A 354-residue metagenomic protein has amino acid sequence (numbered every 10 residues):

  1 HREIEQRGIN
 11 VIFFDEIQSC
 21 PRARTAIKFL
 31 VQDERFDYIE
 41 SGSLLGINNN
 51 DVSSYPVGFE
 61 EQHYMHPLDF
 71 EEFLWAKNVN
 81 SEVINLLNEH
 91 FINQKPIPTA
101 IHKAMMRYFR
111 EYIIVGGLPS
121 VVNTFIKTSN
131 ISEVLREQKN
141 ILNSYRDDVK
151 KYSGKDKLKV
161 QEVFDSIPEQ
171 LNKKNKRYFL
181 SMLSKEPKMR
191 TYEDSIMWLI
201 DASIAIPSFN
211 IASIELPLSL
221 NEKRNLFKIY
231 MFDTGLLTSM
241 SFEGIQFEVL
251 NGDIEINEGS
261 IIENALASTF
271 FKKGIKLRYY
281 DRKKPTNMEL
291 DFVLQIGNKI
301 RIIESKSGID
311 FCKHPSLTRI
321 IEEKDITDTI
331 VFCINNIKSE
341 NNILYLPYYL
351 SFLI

Functional and structural regions predicted by a protein language model:
I4-A23: Conserved P-loop NTPase "ATPase switch" module shared by AAA+ and STAND
V11, K299-I303, D328: Structural motif
R24-G46: Conserved catalytic/switch belt of AAA+ P-loop NTPases
G42, N49-N172: Interdomain motor-coupling "hinge/lid" segment immediately C-terminal to the ATP-binding subdomain of NTP-driven enzymes
L44-N48, P67-E72, A212, L236-L237 (+1 more regions): Conserved nucleotide-binding/hydrolysis micro-motifs of P-loop NTPases
E60-Q62, E340-I354: Active-site regions of enzymes building and remodeling cell-envelope glycoconjugates
N123-L290, L294-G297: Accessory nucleic acid-recognition modules appended to NTPase machines
S307-P347: Catalytic cores of nucleic-acid endonucleases
